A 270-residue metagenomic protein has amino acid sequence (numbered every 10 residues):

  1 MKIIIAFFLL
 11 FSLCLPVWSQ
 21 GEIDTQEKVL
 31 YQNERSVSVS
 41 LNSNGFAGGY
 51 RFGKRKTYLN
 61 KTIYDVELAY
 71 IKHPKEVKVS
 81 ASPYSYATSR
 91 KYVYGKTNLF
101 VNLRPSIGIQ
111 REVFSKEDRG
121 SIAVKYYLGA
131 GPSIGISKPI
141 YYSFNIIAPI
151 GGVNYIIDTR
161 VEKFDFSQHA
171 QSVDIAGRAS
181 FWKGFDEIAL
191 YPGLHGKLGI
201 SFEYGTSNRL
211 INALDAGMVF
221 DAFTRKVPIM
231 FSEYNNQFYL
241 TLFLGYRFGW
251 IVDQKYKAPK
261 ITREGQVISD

Functional and structural regions predicted by a protein language model:
M1-D24, L244, S269-D270: Bacterial Sec-dependent N-terminal signal peptides
G21-I23, E27-N33, R55-T62, T97 (+3 more regions): Short loop/turn motifs that connect adjacent beta-strands in outer-membrane beta-barrel proteins
D24-Q32, S80-K91, S172-F181, A222-R225: Flexible, solvent-exposed coil segments and beta strand-coil junctions, predominantly the extracellular/periplasmic
Y31-R35, N42-F46, N60-T62, L99-L103 (+4 more regions): Residues that define the transmembrane beta-barrel architecture of outer-membrane proteins
V39, G48-K54, P105-R111, A130-I134 (+3 more regions): Residues on the lipid-exposed face of transmembrane beta-strands in outer-membrane beta-barrel proteins
E67-R104, G108-R119: Outer-membrane beta-barrel translocator/channel fold
I107, F238-D270: Outer-membrane beta-barrel "beta-signal"
G129-D215, V219-N235, F248-Q254: Outer-membrane beta-barrel transmembrane domain signature
